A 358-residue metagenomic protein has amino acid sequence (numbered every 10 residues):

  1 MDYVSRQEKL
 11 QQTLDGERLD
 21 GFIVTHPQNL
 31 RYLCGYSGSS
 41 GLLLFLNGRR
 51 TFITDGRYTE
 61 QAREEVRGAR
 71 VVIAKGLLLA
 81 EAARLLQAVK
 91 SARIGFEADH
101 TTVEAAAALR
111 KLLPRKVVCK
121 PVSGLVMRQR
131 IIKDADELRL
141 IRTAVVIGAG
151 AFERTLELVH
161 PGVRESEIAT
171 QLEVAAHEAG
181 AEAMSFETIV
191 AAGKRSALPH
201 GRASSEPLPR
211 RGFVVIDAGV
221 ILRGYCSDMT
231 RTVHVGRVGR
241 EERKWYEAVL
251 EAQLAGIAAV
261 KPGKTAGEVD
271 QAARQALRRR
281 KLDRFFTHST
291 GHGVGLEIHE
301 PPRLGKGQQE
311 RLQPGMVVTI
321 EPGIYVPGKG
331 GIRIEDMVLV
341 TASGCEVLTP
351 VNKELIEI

Functional and structural regions predicted by a protein language model:
M1-I358: Active-site neighborhoods and metal-handling regions in enzymes and metal-associated proteins
